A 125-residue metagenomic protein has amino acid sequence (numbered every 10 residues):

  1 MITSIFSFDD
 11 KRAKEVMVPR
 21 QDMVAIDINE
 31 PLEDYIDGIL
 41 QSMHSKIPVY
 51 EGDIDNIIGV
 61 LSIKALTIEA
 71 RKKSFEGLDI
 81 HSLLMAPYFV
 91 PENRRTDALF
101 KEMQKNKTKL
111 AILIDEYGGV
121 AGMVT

Functional and structural regions predicted by a protein language model:
M1-T125: Soluble cytosolic regulatory domains appended to membrane proteins
